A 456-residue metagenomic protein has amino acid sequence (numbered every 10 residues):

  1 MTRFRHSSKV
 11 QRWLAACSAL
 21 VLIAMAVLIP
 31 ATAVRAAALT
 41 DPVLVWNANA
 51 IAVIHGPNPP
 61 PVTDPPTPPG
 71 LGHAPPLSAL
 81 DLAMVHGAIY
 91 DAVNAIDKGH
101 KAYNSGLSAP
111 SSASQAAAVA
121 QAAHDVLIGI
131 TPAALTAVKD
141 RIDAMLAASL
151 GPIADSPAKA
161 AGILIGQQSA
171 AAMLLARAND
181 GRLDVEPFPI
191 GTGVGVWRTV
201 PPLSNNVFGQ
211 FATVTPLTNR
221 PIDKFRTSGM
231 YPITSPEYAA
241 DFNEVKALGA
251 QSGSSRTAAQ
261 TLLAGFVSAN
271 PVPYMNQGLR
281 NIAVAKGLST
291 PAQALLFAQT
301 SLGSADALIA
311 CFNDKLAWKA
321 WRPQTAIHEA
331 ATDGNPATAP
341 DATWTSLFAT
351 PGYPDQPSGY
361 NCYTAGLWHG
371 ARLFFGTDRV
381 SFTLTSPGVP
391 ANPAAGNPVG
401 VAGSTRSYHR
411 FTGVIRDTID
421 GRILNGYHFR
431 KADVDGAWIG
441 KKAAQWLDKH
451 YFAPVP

Functional and structural regions predicted by a protein language model:
M1-V10: N-terminal secretory signal peptides that target proteins for export/translocation
R12-L14, R35, T227: Intrinsically disordered, low-complexity segments enriched in glycine/proline and serine/threonine
L14-V21: Sec-dependent signal peptide hydrophobic core
I23-A33: C-terminal segment of classical bacterial N-terminal signal peptides
A37-P456: Acidic/polar surface patches and capping/hinge elements
